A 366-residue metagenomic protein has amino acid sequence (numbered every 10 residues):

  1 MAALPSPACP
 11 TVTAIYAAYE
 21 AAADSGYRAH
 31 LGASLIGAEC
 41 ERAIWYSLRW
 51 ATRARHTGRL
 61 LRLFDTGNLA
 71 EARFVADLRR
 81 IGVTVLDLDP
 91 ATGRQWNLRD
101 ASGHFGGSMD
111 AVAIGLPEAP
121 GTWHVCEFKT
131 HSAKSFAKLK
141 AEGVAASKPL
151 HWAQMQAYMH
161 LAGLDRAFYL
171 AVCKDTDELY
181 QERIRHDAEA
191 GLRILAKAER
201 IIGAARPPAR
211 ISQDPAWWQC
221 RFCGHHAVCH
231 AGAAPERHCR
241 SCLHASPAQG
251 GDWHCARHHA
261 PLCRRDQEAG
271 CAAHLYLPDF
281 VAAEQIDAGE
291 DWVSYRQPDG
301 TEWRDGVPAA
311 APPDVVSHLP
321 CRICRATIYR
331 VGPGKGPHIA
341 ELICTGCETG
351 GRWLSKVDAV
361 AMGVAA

Functional and structural regions predicted by a protein language model:
M1-V125, S132-K134, A145, V316: Metal-dependent nuclease catalytic cores that hydrolyze phosphodiester bonds in DNA/RNA, characterized by
R99, V112-L116, V172, A256-H258 (+2 more regions): A generic structural motif
L116-T122, D177, G250, G336-H338: Short, solvent-exposed loop/turn segments that connect beta-strands within catalytic domains and beta-strand-rich
K138, E142-W152, A157-H254, H259 (+1 more regions): Metal-dependent nuclease catalytic regions and adjoining charged, substrate-binding loops involved in nucleic-acid end
A245, H258, H274, C321-C324 (+1 more regions): Short Cys/His-rich metal-coordination motifs, predominantly Zn2+-binding knuckles/fingers
H259-R265, V331-I343: Short linker/helix segments within small regulatory modules
A260-L262, Y276-P278, E348-K356: Short Cys/His-rich micro-motifs in 6-15 aa windows
V360-A366: Short intrinsically disordered terminal tails
